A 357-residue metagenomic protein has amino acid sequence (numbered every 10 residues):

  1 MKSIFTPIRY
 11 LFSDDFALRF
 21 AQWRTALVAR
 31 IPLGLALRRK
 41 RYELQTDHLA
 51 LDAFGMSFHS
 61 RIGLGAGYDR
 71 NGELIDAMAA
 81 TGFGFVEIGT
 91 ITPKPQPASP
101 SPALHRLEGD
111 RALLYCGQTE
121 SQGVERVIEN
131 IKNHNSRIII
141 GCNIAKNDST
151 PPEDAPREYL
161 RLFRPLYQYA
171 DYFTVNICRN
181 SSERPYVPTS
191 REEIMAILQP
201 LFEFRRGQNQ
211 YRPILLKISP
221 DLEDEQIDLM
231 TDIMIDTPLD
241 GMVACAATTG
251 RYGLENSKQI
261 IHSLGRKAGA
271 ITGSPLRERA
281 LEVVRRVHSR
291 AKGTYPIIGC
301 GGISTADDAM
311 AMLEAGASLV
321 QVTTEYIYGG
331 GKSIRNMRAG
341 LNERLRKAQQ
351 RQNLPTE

Functional and structural regions predicted by a protein language model:
M1-L51, Y115-E120: An N-cap/entry alpha-helix motif that binds or orients negatively charged groups
A29-Q45, N180-S190, I235-G293: Glycine/Thr-rich beta-alpha phosphate-binding loop at enzyme active sites
G55-G63, S136-C142, G207-L222, S289-G299: Short beta-strand/loop segments at the ligand-binding rim of alpha/beta enzyme cores
N71-M78, L222-D236, S289-G293, I303-V320: Catalytic cores of alpha/beta
G84-Q96, I177-R179, G241-G250, G302-I303 (+1 more regions): Glycine-rich phosphate-binding active-site loops on the catalytic face of alpha/beta enzymes
G89-I138: A gly/proline- and charged-residue-enriched helix-loop-helix capping module
P97-R111, Y252-A268, E325-Q352: C-terminal helical cap(s) of enzyme catalytic domains, especially alpha/beta-barrels
N147-L160, V187, L216-I235: Active-site glycine- and acidic-residue-rich loops that bind and position anionic ligands or nucleotide-like cofactors
